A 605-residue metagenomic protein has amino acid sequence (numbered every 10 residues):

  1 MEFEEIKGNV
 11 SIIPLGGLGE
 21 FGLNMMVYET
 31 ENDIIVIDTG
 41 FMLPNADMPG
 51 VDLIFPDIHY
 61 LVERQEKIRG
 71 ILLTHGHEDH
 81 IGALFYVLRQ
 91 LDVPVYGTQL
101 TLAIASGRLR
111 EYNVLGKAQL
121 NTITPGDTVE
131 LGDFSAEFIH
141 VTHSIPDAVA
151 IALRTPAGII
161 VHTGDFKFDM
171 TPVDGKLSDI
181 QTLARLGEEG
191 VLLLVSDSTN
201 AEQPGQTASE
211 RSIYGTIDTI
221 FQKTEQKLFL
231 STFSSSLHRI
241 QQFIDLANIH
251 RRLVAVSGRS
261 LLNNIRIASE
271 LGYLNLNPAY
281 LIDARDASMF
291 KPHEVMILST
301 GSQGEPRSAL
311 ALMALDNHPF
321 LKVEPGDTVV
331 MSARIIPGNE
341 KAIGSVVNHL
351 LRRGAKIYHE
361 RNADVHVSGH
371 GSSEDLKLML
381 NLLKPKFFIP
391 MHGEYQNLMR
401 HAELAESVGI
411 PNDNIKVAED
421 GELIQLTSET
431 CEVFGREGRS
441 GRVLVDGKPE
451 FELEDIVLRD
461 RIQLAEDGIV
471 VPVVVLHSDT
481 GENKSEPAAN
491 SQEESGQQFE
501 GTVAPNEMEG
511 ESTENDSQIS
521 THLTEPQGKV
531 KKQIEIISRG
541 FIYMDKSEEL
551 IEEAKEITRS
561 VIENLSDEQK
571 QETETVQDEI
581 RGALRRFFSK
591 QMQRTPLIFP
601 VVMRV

Functional and structural regions predicted by a protein language model:
E2-L72, H77-F290, S308-K322, K341-S345: His/Asp/Glu-rich metal-coordinating catalytic cores of metallo-dependent phosphodiesterases/hydrolases acting on
L15, R154, D197-T199, T300-S302 (+3 more regions): Structured loops at beta-to-helix junctions and adjacent beta-edge loops in soluble globular domains
L109, A405, F588: Conserved hydrophobic residues forming the short capping helix/wall of the S-adenosyl-L-methionine
T124, E419, R594-I598: Short Gly/Ser/Thr- and Asp/Glu-enriched loop/turn motifs at secondary-structure junctions
D133, A148-A150, D467-V471, I598-P600: Broad gene-expression machinery/nucleic-acid interaction feature
E202-R361, V365-G501, E507-G510, D516-M544 (+3 more regions): Hard-cation-handling environments
Q569-V605: C-terminal tails and terminal domains of large nucleic-acid-associated and other macromolecular-machine proteins
